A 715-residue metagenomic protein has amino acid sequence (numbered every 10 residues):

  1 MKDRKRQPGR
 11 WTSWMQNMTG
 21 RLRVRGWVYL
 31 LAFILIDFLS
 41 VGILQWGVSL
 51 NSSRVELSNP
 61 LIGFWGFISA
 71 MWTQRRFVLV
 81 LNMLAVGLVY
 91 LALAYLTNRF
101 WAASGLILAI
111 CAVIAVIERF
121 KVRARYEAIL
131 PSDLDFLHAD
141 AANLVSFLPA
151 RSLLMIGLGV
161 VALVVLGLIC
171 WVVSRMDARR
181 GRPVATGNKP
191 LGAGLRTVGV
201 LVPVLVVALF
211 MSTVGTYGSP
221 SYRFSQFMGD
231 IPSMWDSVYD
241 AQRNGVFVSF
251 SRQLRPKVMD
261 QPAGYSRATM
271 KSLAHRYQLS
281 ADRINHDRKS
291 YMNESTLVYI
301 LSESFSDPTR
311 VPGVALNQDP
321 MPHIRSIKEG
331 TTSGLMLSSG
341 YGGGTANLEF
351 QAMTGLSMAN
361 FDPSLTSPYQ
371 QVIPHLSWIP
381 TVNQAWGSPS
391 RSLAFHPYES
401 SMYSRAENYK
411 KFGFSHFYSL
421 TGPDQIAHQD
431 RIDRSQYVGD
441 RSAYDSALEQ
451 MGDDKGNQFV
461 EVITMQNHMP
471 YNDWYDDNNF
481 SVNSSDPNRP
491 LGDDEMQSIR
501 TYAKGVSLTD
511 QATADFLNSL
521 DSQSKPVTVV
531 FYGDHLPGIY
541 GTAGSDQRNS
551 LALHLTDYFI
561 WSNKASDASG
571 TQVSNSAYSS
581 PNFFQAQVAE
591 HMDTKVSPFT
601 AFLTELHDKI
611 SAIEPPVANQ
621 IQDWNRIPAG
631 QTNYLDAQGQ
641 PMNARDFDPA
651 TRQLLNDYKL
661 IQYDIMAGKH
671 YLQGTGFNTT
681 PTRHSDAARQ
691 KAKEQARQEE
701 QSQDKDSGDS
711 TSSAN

Functional and structural regions predicted by a protein language model:
K2-S237: Transmembrane and membrane-interface helices of multi-pass, inner-membrane envelope-modifying transferases
S53-S69, T269-D282, I621: Charged, glycine/proline-rich intrinsically disordered loops and linkers
W72, M292-E294, Q523-K525: Short hydrophobic "helix-edge" motifs at membrane interfaces and signal-peptide entry regions
F120, L144-M155, G167, R179 (+8 more regions): Short secondary-structure junctions and interdomain/linker hinges
L134-H138, R243-F247, R267, M321 (+2 more regions): Alpha-helix initiation and N-capping motif
D140-A141, L297-I300, V530: Residue-level preference for non-acidic, small/hydrophobic
S212-Y299: Membrane-interface segments at or immediately adjacent to transmembrane helices that form the boundary between
N285-R288, S302, D307-N715: Solvent-exposed soluble domains appended to multi-pass membrane proteins
